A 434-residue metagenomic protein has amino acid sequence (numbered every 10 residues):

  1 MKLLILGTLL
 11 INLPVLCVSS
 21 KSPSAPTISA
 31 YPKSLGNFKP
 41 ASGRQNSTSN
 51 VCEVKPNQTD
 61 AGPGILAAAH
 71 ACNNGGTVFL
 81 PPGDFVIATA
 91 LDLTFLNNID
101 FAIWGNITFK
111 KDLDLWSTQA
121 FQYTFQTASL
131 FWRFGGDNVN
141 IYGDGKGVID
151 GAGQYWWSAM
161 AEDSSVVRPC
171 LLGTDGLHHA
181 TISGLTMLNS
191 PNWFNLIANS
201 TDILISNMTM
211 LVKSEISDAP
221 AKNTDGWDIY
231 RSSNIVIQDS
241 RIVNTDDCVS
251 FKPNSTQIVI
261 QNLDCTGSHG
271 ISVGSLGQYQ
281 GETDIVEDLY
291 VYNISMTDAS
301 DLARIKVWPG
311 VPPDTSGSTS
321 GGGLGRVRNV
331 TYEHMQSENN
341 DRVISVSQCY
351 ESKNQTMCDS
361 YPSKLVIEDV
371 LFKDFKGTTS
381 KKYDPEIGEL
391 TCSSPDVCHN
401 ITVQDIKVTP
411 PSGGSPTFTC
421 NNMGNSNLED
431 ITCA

Functional and structural regions predicted by a protein language model:
K2-G7, N12, L16-A434: Extracellular/periplasmic carbohydrate-active domains that bind, remodel, or depolymerize complex polysaccharides
